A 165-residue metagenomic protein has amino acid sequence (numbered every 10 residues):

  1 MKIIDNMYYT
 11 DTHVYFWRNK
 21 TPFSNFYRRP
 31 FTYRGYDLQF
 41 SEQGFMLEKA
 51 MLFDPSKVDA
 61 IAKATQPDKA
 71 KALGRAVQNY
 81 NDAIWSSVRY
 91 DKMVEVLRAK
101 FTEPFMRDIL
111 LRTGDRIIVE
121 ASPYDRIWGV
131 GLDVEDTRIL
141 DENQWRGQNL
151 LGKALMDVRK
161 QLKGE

Functional and structural regions predicted by a protein language model:
M1-E165: Charged, low-complexity intrinsically disordered segments
